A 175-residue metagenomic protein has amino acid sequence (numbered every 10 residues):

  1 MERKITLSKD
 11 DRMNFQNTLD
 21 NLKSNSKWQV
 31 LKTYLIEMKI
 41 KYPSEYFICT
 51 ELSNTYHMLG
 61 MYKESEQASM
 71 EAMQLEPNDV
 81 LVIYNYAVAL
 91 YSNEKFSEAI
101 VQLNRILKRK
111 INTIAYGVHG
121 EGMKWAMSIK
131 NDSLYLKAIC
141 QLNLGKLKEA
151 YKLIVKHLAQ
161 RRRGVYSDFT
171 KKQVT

Functional and structural regions predicted by a protein language model:
K39-I40, M70-Q74, R105-K108, W125 (+1 more regions): Conserved structural position within tetratricopeptide repeats
